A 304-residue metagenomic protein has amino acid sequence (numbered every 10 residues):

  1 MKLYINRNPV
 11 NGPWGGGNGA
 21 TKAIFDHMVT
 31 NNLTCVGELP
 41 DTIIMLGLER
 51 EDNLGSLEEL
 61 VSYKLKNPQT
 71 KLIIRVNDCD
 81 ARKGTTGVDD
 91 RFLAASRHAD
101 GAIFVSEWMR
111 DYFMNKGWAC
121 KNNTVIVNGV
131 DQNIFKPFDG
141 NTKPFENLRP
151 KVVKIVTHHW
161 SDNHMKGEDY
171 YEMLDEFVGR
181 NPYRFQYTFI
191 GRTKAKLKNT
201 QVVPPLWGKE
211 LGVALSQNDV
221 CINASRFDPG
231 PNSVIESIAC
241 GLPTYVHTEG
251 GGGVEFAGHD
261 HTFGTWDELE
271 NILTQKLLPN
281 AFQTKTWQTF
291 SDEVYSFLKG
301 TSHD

Functional and structural regions predicted by a protein language model:
M1-E51: N-terminal pre-catalytic "stem/leader" segment of glycosyltransferase-like enzymes
N31-T34, L39-H98, W108: Extended catalytic core of nucleotide-activated donor transferases of GT-like folds
G84-T86, V130-K151: Acidic anion/phosphate-binding donor-loop and adjacent secondary structure in glycosyltransferase catalytic cores
D100-M114, A119-F138: Donor nucleotide-sugar binding/catalytic pocket of nucleotide-sugar-dependent glycosyltransferases
P144-K166, E172-E176: Conserved donor-binding/catalytic core segment of Leloir-type glycosyltransferases
R226-F227: Aromatic "clamp/platform" in nucleotide-sugar-dependent glycosyltransferases that forms part of the donor/acceptor
P243-H247: Short hydrophobic beta-strand element within catalytic cores of glycosyltransferases and related nucleotide-activated
D267-D304: A charged, aromatic-enriched C-terminal amphipathic alpha-helix characteristic of glycosyltransferases across folds
